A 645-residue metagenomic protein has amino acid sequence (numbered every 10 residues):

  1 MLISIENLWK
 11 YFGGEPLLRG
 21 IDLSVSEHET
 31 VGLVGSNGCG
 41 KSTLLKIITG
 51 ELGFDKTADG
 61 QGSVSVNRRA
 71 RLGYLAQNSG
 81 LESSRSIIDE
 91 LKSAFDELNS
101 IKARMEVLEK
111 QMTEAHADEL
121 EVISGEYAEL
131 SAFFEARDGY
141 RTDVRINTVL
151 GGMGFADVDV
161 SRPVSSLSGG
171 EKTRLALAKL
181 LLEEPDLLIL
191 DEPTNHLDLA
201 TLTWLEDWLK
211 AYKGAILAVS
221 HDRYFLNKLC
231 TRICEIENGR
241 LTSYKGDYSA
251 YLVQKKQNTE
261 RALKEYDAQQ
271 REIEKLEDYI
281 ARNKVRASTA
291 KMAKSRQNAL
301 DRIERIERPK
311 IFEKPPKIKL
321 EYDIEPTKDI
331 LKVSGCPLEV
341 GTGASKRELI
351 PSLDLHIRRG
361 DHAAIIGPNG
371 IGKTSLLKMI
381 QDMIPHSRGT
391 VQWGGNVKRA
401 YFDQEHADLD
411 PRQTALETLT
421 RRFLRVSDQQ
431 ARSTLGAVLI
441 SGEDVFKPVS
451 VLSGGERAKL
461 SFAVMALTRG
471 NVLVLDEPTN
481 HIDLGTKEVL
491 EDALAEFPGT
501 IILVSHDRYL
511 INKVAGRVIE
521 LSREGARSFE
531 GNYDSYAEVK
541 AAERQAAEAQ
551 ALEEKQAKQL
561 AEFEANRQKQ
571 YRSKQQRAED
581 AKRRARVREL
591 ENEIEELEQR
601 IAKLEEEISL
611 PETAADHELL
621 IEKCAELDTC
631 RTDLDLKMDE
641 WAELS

Functional and structural regions predicted by a protein language model:
M1-K264, P315, K319-Q568, A581-S645: ABC ATP-binding cassette signature C-motif
Q254-Y279, N283-P309: Intracellular alpha-helical coupling/juxtamembrane segments of multi-pass membrane proteins
I311-E313: Mixed-charge, low-complexity intrinsically disordered regions enriched for alternating acidic
